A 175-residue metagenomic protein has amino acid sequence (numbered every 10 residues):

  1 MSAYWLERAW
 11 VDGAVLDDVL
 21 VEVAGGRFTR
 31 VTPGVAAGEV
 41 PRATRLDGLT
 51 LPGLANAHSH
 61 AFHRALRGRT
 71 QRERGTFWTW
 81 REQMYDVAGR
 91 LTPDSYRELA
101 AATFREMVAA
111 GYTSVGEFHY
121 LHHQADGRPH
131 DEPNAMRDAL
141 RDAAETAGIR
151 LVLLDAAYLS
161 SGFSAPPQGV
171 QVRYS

Functional and structural regions predicted by a protein language model:
M1-E39: N-terminal metal-binding scaffold of metallo-dependent hydrolase/deaminase domains
A3, L54, T113: Hydrophobic "anchor" residues on beta-strands that sit immediately upstream of conserved functional sites
A3, V40-L46, L151: Conserved beta-strand scaffold positions in the cores of enzyme catalytic domains, especially in NTP/NDP-utilizing
A3-V11, P93, A109, S164-P166: Catalytic cores of transferase enzymes with a strong primary signal for eukaryotic protein kinases
E7, V21, G26, D47 (+3 more regions): Divalent metal-coordination and catalytic microenvironments
E39, R45-A109, E117-A125: Metal-associated gating/positioning segment near the N- to mid-region
T113-H119, V152-D155: Short beta-strand segments at enzyme active-site cores
H123-S175: Metal-coordinating catalytic core of metallo-dependent amide/deamination hydrolases
